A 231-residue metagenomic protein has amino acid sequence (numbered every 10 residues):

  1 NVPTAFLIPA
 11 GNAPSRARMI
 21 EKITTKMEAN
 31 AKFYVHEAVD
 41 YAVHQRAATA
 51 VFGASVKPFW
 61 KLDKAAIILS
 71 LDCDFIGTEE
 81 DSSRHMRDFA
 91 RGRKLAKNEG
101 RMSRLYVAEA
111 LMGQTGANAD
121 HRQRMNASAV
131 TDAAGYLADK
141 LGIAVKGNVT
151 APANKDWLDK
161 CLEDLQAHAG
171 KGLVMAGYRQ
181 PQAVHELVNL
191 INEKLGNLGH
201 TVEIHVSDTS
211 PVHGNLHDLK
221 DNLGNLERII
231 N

Functional and structural regions predicted by a protein language model:
N1-N231: Cofactor-pocket helix-loop regions in the catalytic cores of large enzyme subunits
